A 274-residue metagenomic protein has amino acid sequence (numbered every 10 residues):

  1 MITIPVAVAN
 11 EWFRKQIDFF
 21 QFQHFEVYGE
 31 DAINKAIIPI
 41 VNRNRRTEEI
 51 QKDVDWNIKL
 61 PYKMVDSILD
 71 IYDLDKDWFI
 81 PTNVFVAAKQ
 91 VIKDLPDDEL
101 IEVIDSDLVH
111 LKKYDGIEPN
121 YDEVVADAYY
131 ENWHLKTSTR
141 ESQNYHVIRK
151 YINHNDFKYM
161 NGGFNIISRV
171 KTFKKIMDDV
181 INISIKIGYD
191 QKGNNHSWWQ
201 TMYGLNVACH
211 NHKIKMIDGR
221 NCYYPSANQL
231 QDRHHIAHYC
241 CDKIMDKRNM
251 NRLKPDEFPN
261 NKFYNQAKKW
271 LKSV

Functional and structural regions predicted by a protein language model:
M1-I80, V91-D98: N-terminal anchoring/stem segment of glycosyltransferases
F13, R46-E48, V109-K113, E118 (+4 more regions): Short catalytic/ligand-binding loop motif for oxyanion handling, primarily in non-cytosolic enzymes, centered on
K15-F22, T82-V86, W199-H210: A structural signal for well-ordered alpha-helical segments within the folded catalytic domains of diverse enzymes
A36-P39, L100-D105, H110, K215-R220: A structural signal for short, well-ordered beta-strand segments and their strand-loop junctions that often border
T82-H134: GT-A fold catalytic core of metal-dependent nucleotide-sugar glycosyltransferases, centered on the diacidic
S142-N155: Short, flexible, basic/aromatic active-site loop/helix in glycosyltransferases
I152-C241: Catalytic core and acceptor-binding pocket of nucleotide-sugar-dependent glycosyltransferases
M216-V274: C-terminal catalytic/acceptor-binding lobe
